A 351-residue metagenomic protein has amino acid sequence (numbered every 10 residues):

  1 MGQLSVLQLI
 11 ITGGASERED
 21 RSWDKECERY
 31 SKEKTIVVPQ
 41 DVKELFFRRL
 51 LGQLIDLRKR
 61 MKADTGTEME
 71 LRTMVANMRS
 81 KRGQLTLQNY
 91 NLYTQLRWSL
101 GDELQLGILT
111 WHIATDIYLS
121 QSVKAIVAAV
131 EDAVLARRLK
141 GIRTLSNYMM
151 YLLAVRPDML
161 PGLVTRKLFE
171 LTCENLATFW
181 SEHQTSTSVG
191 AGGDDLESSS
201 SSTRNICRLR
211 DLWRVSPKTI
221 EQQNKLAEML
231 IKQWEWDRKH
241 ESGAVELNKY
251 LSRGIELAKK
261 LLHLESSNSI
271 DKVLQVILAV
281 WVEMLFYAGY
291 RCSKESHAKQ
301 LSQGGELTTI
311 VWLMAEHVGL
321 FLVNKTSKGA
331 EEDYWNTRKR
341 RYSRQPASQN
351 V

Functional and structural regions predicted by a protein language model:
M1-V351: Extended, charged interaction scaffolds in large complex subunits
